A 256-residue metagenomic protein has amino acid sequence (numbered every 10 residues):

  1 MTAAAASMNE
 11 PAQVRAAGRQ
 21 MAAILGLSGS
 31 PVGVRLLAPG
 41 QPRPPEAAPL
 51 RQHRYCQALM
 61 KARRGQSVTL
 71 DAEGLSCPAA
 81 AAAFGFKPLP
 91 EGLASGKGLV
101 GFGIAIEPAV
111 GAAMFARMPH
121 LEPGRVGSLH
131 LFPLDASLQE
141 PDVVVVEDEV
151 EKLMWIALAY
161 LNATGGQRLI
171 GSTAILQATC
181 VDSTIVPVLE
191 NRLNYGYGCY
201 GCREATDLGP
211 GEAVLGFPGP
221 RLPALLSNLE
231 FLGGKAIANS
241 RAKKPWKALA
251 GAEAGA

Functional and structural regions predicted by a protein language model:
T2-A3: N-terminal amphipathic, basic-rich helices that act as targeting or association modules
A6-A256: Acidic, serine/proline-rich low-complexity intrinsically disordered regions
